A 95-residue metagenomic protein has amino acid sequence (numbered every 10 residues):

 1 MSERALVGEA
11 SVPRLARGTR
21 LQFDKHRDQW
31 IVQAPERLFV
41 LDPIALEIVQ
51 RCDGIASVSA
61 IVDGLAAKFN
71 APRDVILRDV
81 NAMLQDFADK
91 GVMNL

Functional and structural regions predicted by a protein language model:
M1-Q50: Acidic, low-complexity/disordered tracts enriched in E/D and polar residues
A34-L95: Long, charge-rich, low-complexity alpha-helical segments
